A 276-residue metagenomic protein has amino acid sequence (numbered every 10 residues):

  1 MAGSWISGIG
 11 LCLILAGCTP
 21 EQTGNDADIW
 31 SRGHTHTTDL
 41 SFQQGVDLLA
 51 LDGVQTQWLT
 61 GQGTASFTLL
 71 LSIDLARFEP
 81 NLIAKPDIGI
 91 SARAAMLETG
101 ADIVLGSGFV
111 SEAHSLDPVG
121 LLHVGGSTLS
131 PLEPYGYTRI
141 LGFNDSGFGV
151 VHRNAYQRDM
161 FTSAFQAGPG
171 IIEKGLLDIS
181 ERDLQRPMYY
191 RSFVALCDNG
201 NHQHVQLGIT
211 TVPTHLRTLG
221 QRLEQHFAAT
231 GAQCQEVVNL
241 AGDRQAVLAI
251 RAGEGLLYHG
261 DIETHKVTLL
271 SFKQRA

Functional and structural regions predicted by a protein language model:
S7-A16: Bacterial N-terminal signal peptides
C18-E133, G208-I209: Zymogen propeptides
T56-W58, S192-L196: Short, surface-exposed beta-strand/loop micro-motifs that present aromatic residues
A65-L69, T138, M188-F193, K266-V267: Short glycine-rich loop/turn motifs
V104, V194, A241: A residue-level signal for conserved active-site and pocket-lining positions in enzyme catalytic cores
V110-Q185: Active-site-adjacent helix-turn-beta-strand microarchitecture at beta-sheet edges that either contains or buttresses
H114-P134, S180-Y190, G200-N239, Q245-A276: Conserved, well-ordered active-site substructure
D145-G149, A195-L207: Beta-strand-turn-beta hairpins that frame and shape the catalytic cleft of phosphate-ester-processing enzymes
